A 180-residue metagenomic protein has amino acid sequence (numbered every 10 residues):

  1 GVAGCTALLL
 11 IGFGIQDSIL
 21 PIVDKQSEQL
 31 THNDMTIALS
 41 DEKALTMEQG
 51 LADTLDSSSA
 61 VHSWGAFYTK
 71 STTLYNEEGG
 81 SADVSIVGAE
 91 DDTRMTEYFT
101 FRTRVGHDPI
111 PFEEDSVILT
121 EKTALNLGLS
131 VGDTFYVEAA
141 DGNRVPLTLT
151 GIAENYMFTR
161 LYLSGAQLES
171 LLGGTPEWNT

Functional and structural regions predicted by a protein language model:
G4, D34-L45, K70-T72: Conserved short loop/turn motifs at secondary-structure junctions
G4-N33: Alpha-helical transmembrane segments
K25-Q26, Q49-S63, F67-T134, P146-T148: Short beta-strand boundary microenvironments
L30-T31, P111, I152-T180: Small-residue transmembrane helix packing/gating motifs
D34-D41, T123-A124, T150-I152, T175-T180: A short beta-strand structural signal in non-transmembrane regions
